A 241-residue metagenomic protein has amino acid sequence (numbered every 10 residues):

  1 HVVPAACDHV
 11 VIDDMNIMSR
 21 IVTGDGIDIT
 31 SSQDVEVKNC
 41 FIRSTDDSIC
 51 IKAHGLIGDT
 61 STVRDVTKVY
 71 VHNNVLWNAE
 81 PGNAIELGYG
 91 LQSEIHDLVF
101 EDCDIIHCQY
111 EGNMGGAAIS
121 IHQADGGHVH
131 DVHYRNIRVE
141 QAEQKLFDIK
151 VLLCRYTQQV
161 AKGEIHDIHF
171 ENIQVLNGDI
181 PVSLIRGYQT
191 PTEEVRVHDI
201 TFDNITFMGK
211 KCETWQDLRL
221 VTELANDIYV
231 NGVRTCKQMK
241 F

Functional and structural regions predicted by a protein language model:
H1-F241: Extracellular/periplasmic carbohydrate-active domains that bind, remodel, or depolymerize complex polysaccharides
